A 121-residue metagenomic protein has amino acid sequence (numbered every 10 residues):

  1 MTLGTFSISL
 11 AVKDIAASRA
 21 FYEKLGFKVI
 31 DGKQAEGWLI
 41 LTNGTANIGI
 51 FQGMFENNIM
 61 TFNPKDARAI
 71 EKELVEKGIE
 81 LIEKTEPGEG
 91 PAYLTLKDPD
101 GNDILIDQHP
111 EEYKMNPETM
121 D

Functional and structural regions predicted by a protein language model:
M1-A17, N58-M60, P110-D121: N-terminal beta-strand motif that seeds the catalytic metal site of vicinal oxygen chelate
T2, S9-N47: Core segments of cupin and vicinal oxygen chelate
S9, K28-Q34, K84-E86, E111-P117: Conserved catalytic-core motifs of GNAT/GCN5-like acyltransferases
I15-A16, T61-D103, Q108-K114: Vicinal oxygen chelate
Q34-G37, E56, G88-A92: Short acidic/glycine-enriched loop/turn segments that link adjacent beta-strands
I40-T45, Q52-G53, L96-P99, H109: Active-site beta-strand termini and strand-to-loop segments that position acidic
T45-N47, F55-E56, A67-A69: Short, charged/polar surface micro-motifs in flexible loops or helix N-caps
